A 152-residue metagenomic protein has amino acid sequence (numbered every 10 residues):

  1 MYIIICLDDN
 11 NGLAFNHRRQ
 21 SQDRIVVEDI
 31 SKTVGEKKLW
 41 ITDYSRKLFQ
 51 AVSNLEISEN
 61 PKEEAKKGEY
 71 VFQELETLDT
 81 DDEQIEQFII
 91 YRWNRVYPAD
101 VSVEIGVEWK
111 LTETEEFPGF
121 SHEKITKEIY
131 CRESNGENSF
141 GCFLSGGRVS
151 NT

Functional and structural regions predicted by a protein language model:
M1-T152: Enzymes that bind and transform nitrogen-containing heteroaromatic metabolites
